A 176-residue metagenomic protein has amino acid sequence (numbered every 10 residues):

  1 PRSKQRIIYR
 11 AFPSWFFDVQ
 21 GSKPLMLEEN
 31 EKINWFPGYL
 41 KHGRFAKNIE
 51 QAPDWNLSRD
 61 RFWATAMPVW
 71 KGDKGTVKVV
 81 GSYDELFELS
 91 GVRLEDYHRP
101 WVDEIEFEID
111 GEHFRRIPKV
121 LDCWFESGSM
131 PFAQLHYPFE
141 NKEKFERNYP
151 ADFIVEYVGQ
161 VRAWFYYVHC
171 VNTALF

Functional and structural regions predicted by a protein language model:
P1-F176: Structured secondary-structure scaffolds
